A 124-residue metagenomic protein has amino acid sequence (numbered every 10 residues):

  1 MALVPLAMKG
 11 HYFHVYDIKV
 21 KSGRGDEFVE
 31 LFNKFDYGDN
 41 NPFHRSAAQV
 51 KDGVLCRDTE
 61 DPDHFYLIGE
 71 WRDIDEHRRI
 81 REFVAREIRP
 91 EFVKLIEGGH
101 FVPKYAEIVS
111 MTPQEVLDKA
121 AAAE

Functional and structural regions predicted by a protein language model:
M1-L6, G53-R57: Short beta-strand/turn micro-motifs at beta-sheet edges
L6-A7, K104-E124: Acidic/histidine-enriched, glycine/proline-rich intrinsically disordered or flexible terminal extensions
H11-K19, Y66-I68: Active-site-flanking beta-strand signature of metal-NTP-handling nucleotidyl enzymes and homologous cyclase-like
K19-F32: Short, surface-exposed ligand-recognition loops at beta-strand->loop->(often short) alpha-helix junctions that present
K21-G23, R72-I74, S110: Short coil/turn motifs at secondary-structure junctions
K34-K51, E60, E70-A106, A123-E124: An amphipathic, aromatic/His-enriched active-site/gating alpha helix that lines ligand/cofactor pockets
P62-H64: A generic structural signal for beta-strand entry/edge sites
